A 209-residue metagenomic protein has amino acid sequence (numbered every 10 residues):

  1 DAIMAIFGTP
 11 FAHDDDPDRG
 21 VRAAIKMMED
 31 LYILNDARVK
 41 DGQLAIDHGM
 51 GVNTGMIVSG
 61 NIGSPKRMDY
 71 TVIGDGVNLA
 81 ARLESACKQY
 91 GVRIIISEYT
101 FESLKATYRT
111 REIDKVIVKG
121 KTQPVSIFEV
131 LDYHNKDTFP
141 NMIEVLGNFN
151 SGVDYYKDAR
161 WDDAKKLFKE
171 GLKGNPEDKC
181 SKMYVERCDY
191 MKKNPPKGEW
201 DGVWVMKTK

Functional and structural regions predicted by a protein language model:
D1-A5: Short, conserved phosphate-binding/catalytic loop or strand-edge motifs used in phosphoryl-/nucleotidyl-transfer
I6-F11, M56-K66: Active-site loop/short helix in cyclic nucleotide turnover domains
T9-M50, T54, D75-K88: Alpha-helical scaffold within the catalytic cores of cyclic-nucleotide enzymes
D16-G20, V72, G76, N148 (+2 more regions): Generic hydrophobic secondary-structure packing signal
P17, M68-I73, I113-V116: Allosteric regulatory "coupling" segments in signal-transduction proteins
I57-S59, A80, A86-W161, K169-E170 (+2 more regions): Cytosolic regulatory/linker segments at or just downstream of nucleotide-handling modules in signal-transduction
K197-K209: Intrinsically disordered, low-complexity, charge-biased linker/tail regions
